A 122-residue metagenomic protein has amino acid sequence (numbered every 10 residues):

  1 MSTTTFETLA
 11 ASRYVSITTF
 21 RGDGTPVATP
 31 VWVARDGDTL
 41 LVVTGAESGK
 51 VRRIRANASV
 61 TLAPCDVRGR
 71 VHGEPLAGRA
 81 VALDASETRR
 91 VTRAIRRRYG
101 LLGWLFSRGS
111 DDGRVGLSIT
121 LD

Functional and structural regions predicted by a protein language model:
M1, L121-D122: C-terminal end-of-chain micro-motif
M1-S16, R70: Extreme N-terminal tail/first-helix region
T4, T19-G24, L102-R108: Short helix-to-loop capping/linker segments positioned immediately adjacent to catalytic or ligand/cofactor-binding
F6, D38, Y99-L102: Generic N-terminal initiation segments characterized by hydrophobic and/or small/turn-forming residues
S12-A46, V60-P64, G73-L76: Short beta-strand segments
A46-T120: Short, structured beta-strand-loop surface elements
